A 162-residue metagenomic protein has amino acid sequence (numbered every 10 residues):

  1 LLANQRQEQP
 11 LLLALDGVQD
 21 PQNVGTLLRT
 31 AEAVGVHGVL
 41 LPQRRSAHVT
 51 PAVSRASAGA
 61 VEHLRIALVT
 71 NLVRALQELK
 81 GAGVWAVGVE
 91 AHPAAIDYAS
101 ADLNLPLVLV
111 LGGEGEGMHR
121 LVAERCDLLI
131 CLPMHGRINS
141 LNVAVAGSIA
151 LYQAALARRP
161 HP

Functional and structural regions predicted by a protein language model:
L1-P162: Post-transcriptional modification and biogenesis factors for structured RNAs of the translation apparatus
